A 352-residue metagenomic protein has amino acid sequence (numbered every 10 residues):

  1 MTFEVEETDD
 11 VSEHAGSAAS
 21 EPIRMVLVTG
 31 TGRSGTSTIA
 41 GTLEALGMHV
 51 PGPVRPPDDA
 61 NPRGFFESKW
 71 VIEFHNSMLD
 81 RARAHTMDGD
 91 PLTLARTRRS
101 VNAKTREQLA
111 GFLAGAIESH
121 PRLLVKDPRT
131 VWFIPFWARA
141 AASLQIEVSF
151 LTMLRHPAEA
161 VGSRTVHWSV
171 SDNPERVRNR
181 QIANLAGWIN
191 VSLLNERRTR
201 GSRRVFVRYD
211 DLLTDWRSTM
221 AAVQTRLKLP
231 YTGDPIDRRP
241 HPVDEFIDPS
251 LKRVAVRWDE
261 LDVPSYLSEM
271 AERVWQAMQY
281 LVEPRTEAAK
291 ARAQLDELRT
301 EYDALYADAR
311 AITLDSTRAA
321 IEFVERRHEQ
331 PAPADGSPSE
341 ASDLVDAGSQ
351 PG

Functional and structural regions predicted by a protein language model:
M1-E107, P242-F246, Q330-E340, G352: PAPS-dependent sulfotransferase catalytic core
M1-P22, T225, L229-G352: PAPS-dependent sulfotransferases, especially Golgi type II membrane carbohydrate sulfotransferases
T36, G64-S68, N102, R106 (+8 more regions): A structural signal for well-ordered alpha-helical scaffolds and beta->alpha junctions
P57, P157, D211-L213, R238 (+1 more regions): Residue-level detector of flexible, active-site-proximal loop/helix-junction positions within diverse enzyme catalytic
F74-L79, S169-N184, R253-D262: A polyampholytic, Gly/Pro-enriched intrinsically disordered region
F74-S77, R81, Q108, F112-A116 (+9 more regions): Residues that form generic nucleotide/phosphate-binding pockets
L109-F112, F133, W137, V191-N195 (+6 more regions): Alpha-helical packing segments of well-folded alpha/beta enzyme cores
G111-D234: PAPS-dependent sulfotransferase catalytic domain
